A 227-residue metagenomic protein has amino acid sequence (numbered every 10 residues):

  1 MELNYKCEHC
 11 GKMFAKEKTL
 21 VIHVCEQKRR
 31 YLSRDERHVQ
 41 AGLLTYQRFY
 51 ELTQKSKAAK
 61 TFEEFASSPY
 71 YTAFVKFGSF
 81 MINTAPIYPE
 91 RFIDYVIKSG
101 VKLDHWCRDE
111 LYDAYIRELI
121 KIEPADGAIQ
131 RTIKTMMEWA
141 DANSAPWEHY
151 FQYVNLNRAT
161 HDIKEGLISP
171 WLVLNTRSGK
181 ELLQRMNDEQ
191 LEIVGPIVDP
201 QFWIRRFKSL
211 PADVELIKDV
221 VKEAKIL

Functional and structural regions predicted by a protein language model:
M1-L43: C-terminal recognition-helix end and immediately following basic linker of small zinc-binding "finger" domains
I22, E26, R48-E51, K76-F80 (+7 more regions): Charged/polar, solvent-exposed surface patches and flexible loops
R29, V39, L43, I93-V96 (+2 more regions): A sequence-level detector of short, solvent-exposed, charge-rich linear segments
L32-V75: Charged, amphipathic alpha-helical linkers/stalks
F62-A140: Extended alpha-helical scaffolding regions
S144-W147: Long, low-hydrophobicity ectodomains and other hydrophilic envelope-associated domains
Y150-L227: Charge-dense, extended regions
